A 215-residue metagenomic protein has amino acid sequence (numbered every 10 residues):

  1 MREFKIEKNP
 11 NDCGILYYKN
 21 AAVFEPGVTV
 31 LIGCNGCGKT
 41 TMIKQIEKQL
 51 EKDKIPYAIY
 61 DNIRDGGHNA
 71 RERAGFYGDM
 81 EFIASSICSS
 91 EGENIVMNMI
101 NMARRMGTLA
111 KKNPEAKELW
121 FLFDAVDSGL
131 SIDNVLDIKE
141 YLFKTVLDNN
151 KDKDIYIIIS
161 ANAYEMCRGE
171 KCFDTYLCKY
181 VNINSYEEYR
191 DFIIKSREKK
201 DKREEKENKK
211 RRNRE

Functional and structural regions predicted by a protein language model:
M1-A21: N-terminal pre-Walker A segment at the start of P-loop NTPase domains
Y18-P26, N113-A116, N149-K151: Phosphate-binding P-loop
V28-M97, N101, Y180-S185: ABC ATPase nucleotide-binding domain signature region
V28-V30, E118-W120, Y156: Residue-level preference for the first positions of well-ordered beta-strands
G38-T40, H68, G129-I132, M166-G169: Short catalytic/ligand-binding loop motif for oxyanion handling, primarily in non-cytosolic enzymes, centered on
E72-Y77, F82, D137-E215: C-terminal lobe/lid and adjacent interdomain/linker elements of RecA-like ASCE P-loop ATPase modules
Y77-E115, F123-L136: Conserved ABC ATPase signature
